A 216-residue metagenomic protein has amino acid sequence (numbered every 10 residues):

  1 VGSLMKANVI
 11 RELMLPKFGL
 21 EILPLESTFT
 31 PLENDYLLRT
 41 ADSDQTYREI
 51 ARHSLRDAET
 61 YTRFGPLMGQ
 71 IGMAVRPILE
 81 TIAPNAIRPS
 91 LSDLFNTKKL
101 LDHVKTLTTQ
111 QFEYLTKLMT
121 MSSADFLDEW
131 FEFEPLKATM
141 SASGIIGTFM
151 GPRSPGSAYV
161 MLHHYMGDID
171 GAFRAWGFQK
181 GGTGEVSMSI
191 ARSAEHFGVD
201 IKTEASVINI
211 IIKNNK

Functional and structural regions predicted by a protein language model:
V1-I87: N-terminal glycine-rich phosphate/pyrophosphate-binding loop and immediately adjacent elements
L4-K6, G184, A191-S193, I208 (+1 more regions): Short, glycine-/Ser/Thr-/acidic-enriched flexible segments
K6, E26, G144-I146, I211-N214: Acidic, glycine-rich active-site loops and adjacent beta-strand->loop/helix elements that engage anionic groups
L32-D35, M150-P155, I211-K216: A short, glycine/Asx- and small/polar-enriched loop/turn that sits immediately N-terminal to a beta-strand
D42-S43, S189, N209: Alpha-helix N-cap recognition
G69-F197, E204: Active-site/ligand-binding neighborhood in enzyme catalytic cores
D200-K216: A conserved short coil-to-beta-strand element within the FAD-binding core of flavoproteins
